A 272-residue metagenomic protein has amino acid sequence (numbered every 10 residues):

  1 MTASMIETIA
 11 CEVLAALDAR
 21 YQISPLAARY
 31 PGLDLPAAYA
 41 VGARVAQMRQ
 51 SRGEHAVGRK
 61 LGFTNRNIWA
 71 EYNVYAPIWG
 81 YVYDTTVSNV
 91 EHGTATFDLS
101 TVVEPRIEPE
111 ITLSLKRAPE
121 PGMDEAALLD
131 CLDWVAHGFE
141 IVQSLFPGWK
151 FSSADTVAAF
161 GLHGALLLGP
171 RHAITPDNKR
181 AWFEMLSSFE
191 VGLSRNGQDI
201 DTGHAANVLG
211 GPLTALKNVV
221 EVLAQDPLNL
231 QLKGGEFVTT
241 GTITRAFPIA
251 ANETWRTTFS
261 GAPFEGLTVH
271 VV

Functional and structural regions predicted by a protein language model:
T2-G211, V220, Q225-D226, T254 (+1 more regions): Catalytic-core "active-site belt" of small-molecule-metabolizing enzymes, emphasizing His/Asp/Glu-rich regions
A205-N252, S260-F264: Accessory, usually C-terminal, subdomains that scaffold auxiliary metal cofactors
